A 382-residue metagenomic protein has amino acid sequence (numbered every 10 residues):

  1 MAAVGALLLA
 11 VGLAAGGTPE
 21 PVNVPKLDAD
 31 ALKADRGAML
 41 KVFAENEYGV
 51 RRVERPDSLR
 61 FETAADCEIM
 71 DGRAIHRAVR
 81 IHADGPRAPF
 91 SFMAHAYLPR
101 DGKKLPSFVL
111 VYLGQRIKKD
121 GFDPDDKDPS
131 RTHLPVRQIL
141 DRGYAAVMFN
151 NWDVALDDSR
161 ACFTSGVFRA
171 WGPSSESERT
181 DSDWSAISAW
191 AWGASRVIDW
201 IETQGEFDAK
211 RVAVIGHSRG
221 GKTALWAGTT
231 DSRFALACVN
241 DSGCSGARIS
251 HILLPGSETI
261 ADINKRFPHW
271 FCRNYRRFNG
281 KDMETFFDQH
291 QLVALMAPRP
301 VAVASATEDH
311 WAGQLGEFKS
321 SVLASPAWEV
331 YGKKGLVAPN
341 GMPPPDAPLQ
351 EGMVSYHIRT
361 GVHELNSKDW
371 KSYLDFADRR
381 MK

Functional and structural regions predicted by a protein language model:
L9-S91, G121, D378-M381: N-terminal targeting or regulatory segments adjacent to alpha/beta-hydrolase or S9 domains
A88-F92, L98-S107: Proline/glycine-enriched tight loop/beta-turn segments at coil->beta junctions that connect or precede beta-strands
K103, L110-T203, G243-G246, S250-I252: Cap/lid segment of the alpha/beta-hydrolase catalytic domain
R196-G256, K281-D282: Primarily recognizes the serine-hydrolase "nucleophile elbow" in alpha/beta-hydrolase and SGNH/GDSL folds
V239-L292, E317-P339: Mobile cap/lid helix-loop segments that gate and shape the active-site cleft of serine hydrolases
R266, V322-K382: C-terminal catalytic histidine-bearing segment of alpha/beta-hydrolase fold enzymes
A297-A312, T360: Conserved strand-to-loop "acid loop" that flanks and positions the catalytic carboxylate
W311-S320, N366: Conserved alpha/beta-hydrolase "acid-adjacent" motif
